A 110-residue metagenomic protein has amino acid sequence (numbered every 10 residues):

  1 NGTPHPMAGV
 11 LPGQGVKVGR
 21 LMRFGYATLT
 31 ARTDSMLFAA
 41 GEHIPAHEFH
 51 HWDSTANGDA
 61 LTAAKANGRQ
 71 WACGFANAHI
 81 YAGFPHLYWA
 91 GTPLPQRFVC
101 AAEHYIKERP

Functional and structural regions predicted by a protein language model:
N1-M36: Cysteine-nucleophile active-site neighborhood
T3, I44, P93: Conserved active-site and cofactor/substrate-binding residues in soluble primary-metabolism enzymes
P6-G9, R69-Q70, A82, Q96: Feature representing long, continuous alpha-helical segments
A8-L11, F49, H86: Hydrophobic, well-ordered secondary-structure elements that form the walls of internal hydrophobic environments
G15-V18, M36, D53-A56, Y88-G91: Short, acidic Gly/Pro/Ser/Thr-rich loop/turn segments
R20-M22, G58-A60, P93-Q96: Short conserved micro-motifs at the rims of enzyme active sites and ligand-binding pockets
A31-N77: Catalytic beta-strand/loop cores that center a nucleophilic Ser/Cys/Thr and support acyl-enzyme chemistry
H79-P110: Acyltransferase
